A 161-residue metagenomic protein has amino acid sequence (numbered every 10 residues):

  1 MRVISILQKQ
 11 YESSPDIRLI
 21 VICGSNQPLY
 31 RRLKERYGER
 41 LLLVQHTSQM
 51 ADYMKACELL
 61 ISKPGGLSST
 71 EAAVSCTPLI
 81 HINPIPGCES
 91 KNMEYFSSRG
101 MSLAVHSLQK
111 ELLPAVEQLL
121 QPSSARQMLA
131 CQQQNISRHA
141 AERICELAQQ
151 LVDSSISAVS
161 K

Functional and structural regions predicted by a protein language model:
M1-A56: Donor-nucleotide binding loops and adjacent catalytic segments primarily of GT-B fold Leloir glycosyltransferases
A51, S69-S75, E94: Short alpha-helical segment that forms part of, or immediately flanks, the ligand-binding pocket in carbohydrate-active
K55-P64: Acidic donor-binding loop of glycosyltransferase active sites
C57-E58, C76-P78: A short alpha->beta transition loop at the rim of the catalytic pocket in nucleotide-sugar-dependent
P78-Q109: Nucleotide-sugar donor-binding patch of glycosyltransferase catalytic domains
S98-G100, S107-S124: C-terminal "capping" alpha-helix adjacent to the active site of nucleotide-linked donor transferases in cell-envelope
S124-R138: A short, well-ordered alpha-helix in the C-terminal region of glycosyltransferases
S137-K161: C-terminal alpha-helical cap of glycosyltransferases
